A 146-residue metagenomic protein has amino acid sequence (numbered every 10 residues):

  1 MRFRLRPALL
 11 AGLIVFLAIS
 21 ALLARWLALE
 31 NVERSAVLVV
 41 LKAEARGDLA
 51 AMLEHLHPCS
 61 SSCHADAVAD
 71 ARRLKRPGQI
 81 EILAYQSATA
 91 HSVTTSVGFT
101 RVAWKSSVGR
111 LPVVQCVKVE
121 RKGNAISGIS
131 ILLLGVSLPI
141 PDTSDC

Functional and structural regions predicted by a protein language model:
M1-K42, R46, E54: Short, low-complexity N-terminal intrinsically disordered segments enriched in polar/charged residues
R2-R6, R25, R34, R46 (+4 more regions): Arginine residue identity/basic-tract feature
R4-R6, A28, E33, K42 (+5 more regions): Serine/threonine-rich low-complexity intrinsically disordered regions
P7, L13, C63-A67, G109-L111 (+2 more regions): Bulky hydrophobic/aromatic packing residues
A50-R110: Short solvent-exposed beta->alpha transition segments
P77, T89-C146: Exposed beta-sheet edge and beta->alpha loop/turn motif
